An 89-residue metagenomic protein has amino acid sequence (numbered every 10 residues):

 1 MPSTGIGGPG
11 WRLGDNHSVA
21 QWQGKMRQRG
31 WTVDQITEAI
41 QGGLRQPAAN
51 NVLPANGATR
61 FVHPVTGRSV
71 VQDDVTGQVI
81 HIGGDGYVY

Functional and structural regions predicted by a protein language model:
M1-Y89: Ribonuclease/tRNase effector modules and their secretory precursors
